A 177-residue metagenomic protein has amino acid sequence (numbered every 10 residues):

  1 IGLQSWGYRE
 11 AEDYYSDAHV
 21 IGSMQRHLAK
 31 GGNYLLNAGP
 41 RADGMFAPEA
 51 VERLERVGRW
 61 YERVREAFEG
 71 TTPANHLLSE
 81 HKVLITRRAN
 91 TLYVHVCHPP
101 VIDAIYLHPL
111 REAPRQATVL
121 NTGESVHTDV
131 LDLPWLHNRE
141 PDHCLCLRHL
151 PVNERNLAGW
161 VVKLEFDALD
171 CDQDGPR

Functional and structural regions predicted by a protein language model:
I1-R177: Mature catalytic domains of secreted/periplasmic carbohydrate-active enzymes
